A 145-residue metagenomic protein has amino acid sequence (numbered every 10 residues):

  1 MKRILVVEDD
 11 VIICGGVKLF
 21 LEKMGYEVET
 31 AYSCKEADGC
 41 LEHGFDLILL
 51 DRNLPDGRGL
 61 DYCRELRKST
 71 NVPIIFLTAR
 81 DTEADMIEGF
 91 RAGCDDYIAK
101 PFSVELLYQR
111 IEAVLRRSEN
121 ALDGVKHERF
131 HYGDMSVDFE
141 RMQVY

Functional and structural regions predicted by a protein language model:
M1-A121: N-terminal/domain-start alpha-helical segments
R3, A113-Y145: Short, Lys/Arg-enriched segments at the junction into DNA-binding effector domains of transcriptional regulators
